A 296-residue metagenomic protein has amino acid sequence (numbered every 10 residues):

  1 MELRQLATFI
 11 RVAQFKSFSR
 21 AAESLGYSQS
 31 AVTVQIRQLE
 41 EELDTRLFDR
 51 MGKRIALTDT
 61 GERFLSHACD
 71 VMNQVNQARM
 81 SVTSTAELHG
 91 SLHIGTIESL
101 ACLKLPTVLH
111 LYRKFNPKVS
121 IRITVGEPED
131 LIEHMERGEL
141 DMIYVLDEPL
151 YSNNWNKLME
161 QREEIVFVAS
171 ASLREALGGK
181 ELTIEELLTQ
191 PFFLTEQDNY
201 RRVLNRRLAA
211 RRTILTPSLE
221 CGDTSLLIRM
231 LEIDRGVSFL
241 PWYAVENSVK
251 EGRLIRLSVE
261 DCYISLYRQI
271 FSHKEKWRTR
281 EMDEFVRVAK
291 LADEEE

Functional and structural regions predicted by a protein language model:
I10-S28: Short helix-boundary/capping micro-motifs
E40-L57: A short LG(V/I)-centered, amphipathic sequence patch enriched for acidic residue(s) preceding the LG motif
E42-L43, F64-A86: Alpha-helical linker/hinge and terminal dimerization helices associated with HTH transcriptional regulators
H89-Y151: Central regulatory/effector-binding core of bacterial HTH transcription factors
E127-I132, E136-E139, L146, Y200 (+1 more regions): Hydrophobic hinge/microswitch elements
W155-F192: Flexible hinge/capping segments at coil-to-helix
L177, T189-R211, R278-R280, V286 (+1 more regions): Secondary-structure junction motif
I255-E296: A late-sequence structural motif
